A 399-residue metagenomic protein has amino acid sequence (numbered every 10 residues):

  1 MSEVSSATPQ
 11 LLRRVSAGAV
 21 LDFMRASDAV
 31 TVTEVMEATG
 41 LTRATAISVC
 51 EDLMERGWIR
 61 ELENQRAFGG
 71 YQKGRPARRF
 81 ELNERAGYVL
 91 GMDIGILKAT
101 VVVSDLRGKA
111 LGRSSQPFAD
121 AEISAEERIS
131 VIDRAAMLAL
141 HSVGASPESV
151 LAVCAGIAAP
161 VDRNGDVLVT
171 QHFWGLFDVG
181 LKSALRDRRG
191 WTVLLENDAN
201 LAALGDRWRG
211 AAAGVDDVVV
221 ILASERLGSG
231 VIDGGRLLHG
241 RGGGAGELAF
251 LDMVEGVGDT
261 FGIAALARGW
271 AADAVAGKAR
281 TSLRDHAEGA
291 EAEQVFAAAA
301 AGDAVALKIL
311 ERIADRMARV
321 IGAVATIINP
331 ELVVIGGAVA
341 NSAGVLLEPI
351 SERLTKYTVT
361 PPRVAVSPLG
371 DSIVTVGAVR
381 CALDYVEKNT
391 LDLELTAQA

Functional and structural regions predicted by a protein language model:
M1-E63, A67-P76, E81-L111, I123-E148 (+1 more regions): ATP-binding/phosphotransfer module of carbohydrate and carboxylate kinases, centering on a glycine-rich
T31, H141-L176, L332, G336-G337: Short beta-strand-loop/turn "lid" adjacent to the catalytic site in phosphate-handling enzymes
K73-P76, R163, A213: A short, glycine/Asx- and small/polar-enriched loop/turn that sits immediately N-terminal to a beta-strand
R79, V89-D93, V150-C154, V218-L222 (+1 more regions): Short glycine-aspartate micro-motif
Y88, K98-T100, A152, T192 (+1 more regions): Residues that mark the start of a beta-strand
D105, D162, I232: Short, acidic, Ser/Thr-enriched surface-loop or helix-capping motifs
R113-S115, E122-R128, H172, L176-F177 (+2 more regions): Glycine/GP-enriched mid-protein hinge/lid loop-to-helix segment characteristic of carbohydrate kinases
